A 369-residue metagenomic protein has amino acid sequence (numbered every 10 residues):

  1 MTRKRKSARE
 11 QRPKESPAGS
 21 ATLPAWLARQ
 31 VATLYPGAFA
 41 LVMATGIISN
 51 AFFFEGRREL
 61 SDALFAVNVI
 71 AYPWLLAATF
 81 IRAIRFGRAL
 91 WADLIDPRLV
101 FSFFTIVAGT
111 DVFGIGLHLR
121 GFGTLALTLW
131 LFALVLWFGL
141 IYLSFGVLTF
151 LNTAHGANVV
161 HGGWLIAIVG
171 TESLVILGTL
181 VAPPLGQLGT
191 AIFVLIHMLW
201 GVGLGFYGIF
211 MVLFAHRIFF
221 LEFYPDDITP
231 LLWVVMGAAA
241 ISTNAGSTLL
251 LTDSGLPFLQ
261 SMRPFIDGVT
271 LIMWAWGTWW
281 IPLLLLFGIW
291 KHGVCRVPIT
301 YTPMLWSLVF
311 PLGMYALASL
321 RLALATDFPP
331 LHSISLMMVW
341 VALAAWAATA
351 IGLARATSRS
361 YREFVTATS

Functional and structural regions predicted by a protein language model:
T2-F80, R85: N-terminal signal-anchor module of multipass membrane proteins
G19-S49, F65, G87-I115, W130-A133 (+8 more regions): Juxtamembrane helix-loop boundaries in multi-pass membrane proteins
M43-L75, T110-L117, F122, W130 (+3 more regions): A structural motif
R58-E59, L185-F193, D253-P264, G293-V297 (+1 more regions): Extracellular/periplasmic helix-loop-helix junctions in multi-pass membrane proteins
A63-A77, A126-G139, V194-Y207, T270-W279 (+1 more regions): Structural signature of hydrophobic alpha-helical transmembrane segments
L76-A78, A275-H292, S307-S369: C-terminal functional regions that serve as terminal interaction/effector modules
A167-F287: Generic multipass alpha-helical transmembrane bundles of integral membrane proteins
